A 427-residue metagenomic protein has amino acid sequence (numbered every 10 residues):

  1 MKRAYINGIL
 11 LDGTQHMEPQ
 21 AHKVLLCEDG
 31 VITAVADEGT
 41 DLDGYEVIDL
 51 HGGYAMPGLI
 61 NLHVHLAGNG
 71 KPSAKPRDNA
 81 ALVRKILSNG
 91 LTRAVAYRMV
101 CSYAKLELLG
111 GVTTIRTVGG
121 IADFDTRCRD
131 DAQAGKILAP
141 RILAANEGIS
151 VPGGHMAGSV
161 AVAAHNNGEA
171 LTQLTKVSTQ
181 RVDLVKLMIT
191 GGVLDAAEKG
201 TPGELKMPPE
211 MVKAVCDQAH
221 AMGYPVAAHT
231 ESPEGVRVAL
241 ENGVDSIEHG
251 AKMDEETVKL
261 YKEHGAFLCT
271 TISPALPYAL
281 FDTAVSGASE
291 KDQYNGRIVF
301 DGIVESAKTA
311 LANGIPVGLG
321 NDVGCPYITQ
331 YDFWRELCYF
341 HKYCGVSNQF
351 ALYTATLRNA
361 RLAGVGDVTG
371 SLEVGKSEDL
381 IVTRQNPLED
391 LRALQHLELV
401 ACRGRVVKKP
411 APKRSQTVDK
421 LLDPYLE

Functional and structural regions predicted by a protein language model:
M1-K23, E28-D29, A36-E38, I86-L87 (+3 more regions): Active-site microenvironment of metallo-dependent hydrolases
G8, L25, G30, G52 (+15 more regions): Divalent metal-coordination and catalytic microenvironments
E38-M56, L91: Active-site metal-binding motif and surrounding structural segment of the metallo-beta-lactamase
Y54-D131: Metal-associated gating/positioning segment near the N- to mid-region
H63-K85, L143-S159, V212-K213, F281-T283: N-terminal small/glycine-rich loop or linker at the start of catalytic domains across soluble metabolic enzymes
I115-V238, S246: Histidine/acidic-residue-rich, glycine-tolerant segments that coordinate divalent metal ions
G191-E305, G318-C325, G345-V346, A360-A363: Active-site core of metal-dependent hydrolases
A221, P225, K291, D301-N386: His/Asp/Glu-enriched, well-ordered alpha-helical/loop segment that forms or immediately abuts the divalent-metal
